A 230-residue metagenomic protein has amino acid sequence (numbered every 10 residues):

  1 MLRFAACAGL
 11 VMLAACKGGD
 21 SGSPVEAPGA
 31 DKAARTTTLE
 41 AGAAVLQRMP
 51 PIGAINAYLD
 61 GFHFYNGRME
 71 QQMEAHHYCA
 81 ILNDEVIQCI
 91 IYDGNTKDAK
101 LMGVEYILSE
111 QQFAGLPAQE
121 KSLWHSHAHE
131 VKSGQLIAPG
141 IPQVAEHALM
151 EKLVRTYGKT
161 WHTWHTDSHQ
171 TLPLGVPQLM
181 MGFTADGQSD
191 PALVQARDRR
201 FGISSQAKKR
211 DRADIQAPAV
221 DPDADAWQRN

Functional and structural regions predicted by a protein language model:
M1-A5: Bacterial N-terminal signal peptides that target proteins for export
M12-A15: C-terminal motif of bacterial Sec signal peptides marking the signal peptidase cleavage site
K17-G19: Bacterial signal peptide processing site
G22-P28: Non-catalytic accessory regions used for complex assembly or targeting
P28-D93: N-terminal secretory signal peptides
A34, M49-M73, A99-K100, I107-Q112 (+3 more regions): Alpha-helical membrane-anchoring segments
N95-Q178: An exposed acidic His-Trp-rich patch
T171-N230: A eukaryote-biased signal for long
